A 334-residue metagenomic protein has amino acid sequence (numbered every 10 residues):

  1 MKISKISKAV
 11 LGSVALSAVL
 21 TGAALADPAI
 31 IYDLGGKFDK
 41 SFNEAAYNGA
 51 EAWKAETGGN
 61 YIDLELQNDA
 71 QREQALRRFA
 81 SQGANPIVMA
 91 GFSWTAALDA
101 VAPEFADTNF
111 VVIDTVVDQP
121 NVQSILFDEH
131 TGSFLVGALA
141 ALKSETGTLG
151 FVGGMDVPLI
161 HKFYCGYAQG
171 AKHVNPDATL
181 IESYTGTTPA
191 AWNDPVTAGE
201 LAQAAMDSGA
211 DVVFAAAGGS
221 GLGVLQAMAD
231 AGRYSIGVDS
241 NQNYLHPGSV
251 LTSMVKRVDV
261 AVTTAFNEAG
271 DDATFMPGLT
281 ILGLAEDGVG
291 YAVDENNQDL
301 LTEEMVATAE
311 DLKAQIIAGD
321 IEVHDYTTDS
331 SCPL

Functional and structural regions predicted by a protein language model:
K2-G12: Bacterial N-terminal signal peptides that target proteins for export
S13-V14, A24: Cleavable N-terminal signal peptides
L20-A26: Sec/Tat signal peptide C-region and signal peptidase I cleavage site
A26-L334: A residue-level marker of the well-folded mature domains of exported/periplasmic proteins
